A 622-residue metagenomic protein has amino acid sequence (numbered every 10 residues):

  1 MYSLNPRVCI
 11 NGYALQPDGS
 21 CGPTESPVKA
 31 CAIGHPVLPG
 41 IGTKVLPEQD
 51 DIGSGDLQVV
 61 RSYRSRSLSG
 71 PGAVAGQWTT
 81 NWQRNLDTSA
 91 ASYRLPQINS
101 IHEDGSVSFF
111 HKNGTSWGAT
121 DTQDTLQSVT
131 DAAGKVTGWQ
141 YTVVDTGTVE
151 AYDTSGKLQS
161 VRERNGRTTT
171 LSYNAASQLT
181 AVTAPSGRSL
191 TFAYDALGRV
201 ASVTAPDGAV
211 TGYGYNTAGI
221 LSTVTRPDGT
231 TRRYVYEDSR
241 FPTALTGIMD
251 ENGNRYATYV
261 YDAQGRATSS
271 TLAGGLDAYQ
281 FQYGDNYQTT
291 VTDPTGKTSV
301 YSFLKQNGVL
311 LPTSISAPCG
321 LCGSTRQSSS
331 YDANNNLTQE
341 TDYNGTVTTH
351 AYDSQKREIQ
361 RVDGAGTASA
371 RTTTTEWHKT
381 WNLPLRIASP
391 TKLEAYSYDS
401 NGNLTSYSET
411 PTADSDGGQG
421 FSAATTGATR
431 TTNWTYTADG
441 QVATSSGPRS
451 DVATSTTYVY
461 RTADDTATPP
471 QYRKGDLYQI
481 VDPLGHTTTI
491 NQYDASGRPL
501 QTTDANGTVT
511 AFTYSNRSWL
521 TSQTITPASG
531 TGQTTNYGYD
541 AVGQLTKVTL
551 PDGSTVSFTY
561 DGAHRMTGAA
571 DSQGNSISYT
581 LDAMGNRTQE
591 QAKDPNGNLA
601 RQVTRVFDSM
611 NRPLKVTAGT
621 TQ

Functional and structural regions predicted by a protein language model:
Y2-D124, V129-D131, R232-V235, S239-Y283 (+2 more regions): Short secondary-structure "cap/edge" segments that initiate or terminate local elements
Q97-S100, G118, Q127-V129, V136-T142 (+17 more regions): Beta-strand elements of repeat-based all-beta scaffolds
